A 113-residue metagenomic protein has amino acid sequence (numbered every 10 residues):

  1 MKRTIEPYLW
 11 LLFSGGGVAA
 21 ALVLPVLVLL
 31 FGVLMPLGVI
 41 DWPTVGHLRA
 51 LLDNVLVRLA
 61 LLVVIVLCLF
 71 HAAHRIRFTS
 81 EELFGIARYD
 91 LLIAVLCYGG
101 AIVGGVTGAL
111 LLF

Functional and structural regions predicted by a protein language model:
M1-F113: Membrane-embedded alpha-helical bundles that constitute the cytochrome b-like, heme-associated redox core of multi-pass
